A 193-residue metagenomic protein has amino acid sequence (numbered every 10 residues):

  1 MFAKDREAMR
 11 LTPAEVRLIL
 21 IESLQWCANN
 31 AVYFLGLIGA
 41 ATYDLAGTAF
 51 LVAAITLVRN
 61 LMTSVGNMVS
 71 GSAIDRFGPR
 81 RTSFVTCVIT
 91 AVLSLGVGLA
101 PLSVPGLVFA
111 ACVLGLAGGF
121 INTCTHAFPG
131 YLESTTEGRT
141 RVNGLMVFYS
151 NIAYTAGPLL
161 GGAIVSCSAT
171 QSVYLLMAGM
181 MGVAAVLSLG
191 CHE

Functional and structural regions predicted by a protein language model:
F2-L61: Helix-loop boundary and gating motifs at the non-cytosolic
S23, P105-F120: Hydrophobic core of transmembrane alpha-helices in multi-pass small-molecule transporters, especially MFS/SLC-type
N60-M68, Y154-T155: Residue-level signature of mid-helix packing/kink "hotspots" within the transmembrane helices of 12-pass Major
G66-G78, V165: Helix-to-loop junctions at the C-terminal end of transmembrane segments in multipass secondary transporters
R80-S83: Primarily marks hydrophobic transmembrane alpha-helices of the MFS/SLC 12-helix fold
V88-L102: C-terminal ends and interior cores of transmembrane alpha-helices in multi-pass membrane transporters/permeases
L114-S150: Cytoplasmic helix-loop-helix junction between adjacent transmembrane helices in 12-TM secondary transporters
V173-L189: Symmetry-related core transmembrane helices of the 12-TM Major Facilitator Superfamily/SLC fold
